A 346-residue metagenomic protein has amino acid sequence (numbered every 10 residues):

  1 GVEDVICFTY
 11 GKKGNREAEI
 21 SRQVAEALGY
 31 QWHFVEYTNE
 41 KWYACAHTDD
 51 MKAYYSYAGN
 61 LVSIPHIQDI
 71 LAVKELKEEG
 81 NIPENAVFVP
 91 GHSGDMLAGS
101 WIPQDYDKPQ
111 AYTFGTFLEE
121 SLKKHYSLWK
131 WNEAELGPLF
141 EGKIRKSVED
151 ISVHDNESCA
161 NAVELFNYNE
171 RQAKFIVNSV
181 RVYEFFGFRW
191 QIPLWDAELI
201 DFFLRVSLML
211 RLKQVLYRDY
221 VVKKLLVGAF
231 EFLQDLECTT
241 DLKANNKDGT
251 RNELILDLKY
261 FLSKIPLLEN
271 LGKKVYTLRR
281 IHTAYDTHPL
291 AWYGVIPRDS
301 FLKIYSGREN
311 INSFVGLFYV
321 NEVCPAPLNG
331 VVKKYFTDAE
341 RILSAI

Functional and structural regions predicted by a protein language model:
G1-L28: ATP-dependent adenylation/pyrophosphate-handling site
K13-N15, N39-W42, S93-L97, I102-P103 (+3 more regions): Short, solvent-exposed loop/turn segments at secondary-structure junctions
A18, R22-Y57, L97, S147-I151: A conserved beta-strand->alpha-helix junction
S21-A25, L76, V221-V222: Structural element of the ATP-grasp superfamily
V24, D49-A53, G99-F114, S207-L210: Short secondary-structure boundary/capping segments
I64-G80, L165, I176: A conserved donor-nucleotide-binding helix/loop in the catalytic core of Leloir-type glycosyltransferases
A72-L139, V182, G187-W195: Active-site adenylate/phosphate-handling loop in enzymes that bind or generate adenylated species
P83, S127, W131-I346: Adenosyl-5′-phosphate
